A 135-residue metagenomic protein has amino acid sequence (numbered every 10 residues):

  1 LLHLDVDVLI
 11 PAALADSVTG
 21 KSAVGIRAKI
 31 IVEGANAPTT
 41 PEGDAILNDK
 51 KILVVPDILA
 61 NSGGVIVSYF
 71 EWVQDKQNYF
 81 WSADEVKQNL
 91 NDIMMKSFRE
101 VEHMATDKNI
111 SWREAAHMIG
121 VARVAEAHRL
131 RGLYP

Functional and structural regions predicted by a protein language model:
L1-S22: A structured beta-alpha segment of the ubiquitous adenosine-cofactor-binding alpha/beta core
A12, V24-P135: Adenosine-phosphate binding glycine-rich loop
